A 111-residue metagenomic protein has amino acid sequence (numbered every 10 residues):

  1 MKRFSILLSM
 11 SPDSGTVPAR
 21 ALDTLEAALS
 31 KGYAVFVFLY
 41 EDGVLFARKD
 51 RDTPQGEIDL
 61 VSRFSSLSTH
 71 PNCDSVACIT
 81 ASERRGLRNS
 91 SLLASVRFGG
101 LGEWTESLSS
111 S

Functional and structural regions predicted by a protein language model:
F4-A19, A47-D52: Short, glycine-rich nucleotide/cofactor-binding loops
S5, F36-F38, V76: A structural signal for isolated positions on well-ordered beta-strands in alpha/beta enzyme cores
S9, Y40-D42, T80: Cofactor-binding loop segments of dinucleotide-utilizing enzymes, especially the Rossmann-like FAD- and NAD(P)+-binding
V17-G32, V37: Histidine-anchored nucleotide/phosphate-binding helix
V44-A47, E83-R85: Short, active-site-adjacent cap segments at secondary-structure transitions
D50-Q55, S91-A94: Short glycine-enriched, charge-decorated loop/helix-capping segments at active-site entrances that position
T53-R84: A glycine-rich helix N-cap at a beta->alpha junction
R85-S111: C-terminal structural segments of small proteins and small subunits
